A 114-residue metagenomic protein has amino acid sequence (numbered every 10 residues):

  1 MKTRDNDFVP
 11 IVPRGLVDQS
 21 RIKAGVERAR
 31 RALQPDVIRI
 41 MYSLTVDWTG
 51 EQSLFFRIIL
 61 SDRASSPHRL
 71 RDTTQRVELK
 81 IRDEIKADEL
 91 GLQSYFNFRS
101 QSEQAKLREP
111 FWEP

Functional and structural regions predicted by a protein language model:
M1-A24: N-terminal presequence-like segments and adjacent domain-start helices
T3-F8, R57-R63: A short small-residue
V12, A64-P67: Active-site oxyanion-binding pockets that recognize sulfate/phosphate
D18-L33, S66-L90: Short, non-transmembrane amphipathic alpha-helical segments
P35-S61: Short edge beta-strands and adjacent turn/loop segments
L44-V46, H68, N97-R99: Hydrophobic alpha-helical segments that drive targeting, anchoring, or assembly
G91-P114: Polar/charged, Gly/Pro-rich intrinsically disordered segments
